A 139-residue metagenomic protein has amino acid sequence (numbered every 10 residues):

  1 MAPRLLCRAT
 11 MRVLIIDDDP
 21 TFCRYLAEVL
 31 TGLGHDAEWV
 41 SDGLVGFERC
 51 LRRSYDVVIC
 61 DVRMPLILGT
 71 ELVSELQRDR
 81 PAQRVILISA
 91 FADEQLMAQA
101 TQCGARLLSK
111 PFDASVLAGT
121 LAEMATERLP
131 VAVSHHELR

Functional and structural regions predicted by a protein language model:
L14, W39-V57: Acidic, metal-coordinating helix/loop segments flanking the phosphotransfer/catalytic sites of two-component signaling
C23, P65: The feature encodes the CheY-like receiver
R24-G32: Charged docking surfaces used in two-component/phosphorelay signaling
D42-V45, I67-L72: Acidic catalytic/metal-coordinating carboxylates
L51-R53, E75-Q83, Q102-C103: Conserved phosphotransfer cores of two-component systems
C60-D61: Active-site T/S-Asp motif of two-component receiver
Q95, F112-A122: C-terminal output helix
